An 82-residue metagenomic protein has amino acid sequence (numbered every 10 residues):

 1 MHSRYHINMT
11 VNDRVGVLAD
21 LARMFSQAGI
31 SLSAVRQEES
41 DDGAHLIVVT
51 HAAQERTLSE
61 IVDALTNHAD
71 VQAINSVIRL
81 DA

Functional and structural regions predicted by a protein language model:
M1-A82: A conserved regulatory-domain signal marking ACT and ACT-like small-molecule sensing domains and adjacent regulatory
